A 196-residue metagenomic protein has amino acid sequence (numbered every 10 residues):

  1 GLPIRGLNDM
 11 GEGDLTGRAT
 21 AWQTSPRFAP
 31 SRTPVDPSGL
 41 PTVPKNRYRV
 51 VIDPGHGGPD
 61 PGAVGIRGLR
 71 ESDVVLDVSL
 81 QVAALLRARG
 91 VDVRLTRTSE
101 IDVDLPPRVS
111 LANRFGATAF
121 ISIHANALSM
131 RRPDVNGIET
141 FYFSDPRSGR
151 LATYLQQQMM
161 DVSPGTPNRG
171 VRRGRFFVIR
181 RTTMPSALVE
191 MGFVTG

Functional and structural regions predicted by a protein language model:
G1-G196: Catalytic-site microenvironment of enzymes that process N-acetyl-hexosamine-containing cell-wall polysaccharides
